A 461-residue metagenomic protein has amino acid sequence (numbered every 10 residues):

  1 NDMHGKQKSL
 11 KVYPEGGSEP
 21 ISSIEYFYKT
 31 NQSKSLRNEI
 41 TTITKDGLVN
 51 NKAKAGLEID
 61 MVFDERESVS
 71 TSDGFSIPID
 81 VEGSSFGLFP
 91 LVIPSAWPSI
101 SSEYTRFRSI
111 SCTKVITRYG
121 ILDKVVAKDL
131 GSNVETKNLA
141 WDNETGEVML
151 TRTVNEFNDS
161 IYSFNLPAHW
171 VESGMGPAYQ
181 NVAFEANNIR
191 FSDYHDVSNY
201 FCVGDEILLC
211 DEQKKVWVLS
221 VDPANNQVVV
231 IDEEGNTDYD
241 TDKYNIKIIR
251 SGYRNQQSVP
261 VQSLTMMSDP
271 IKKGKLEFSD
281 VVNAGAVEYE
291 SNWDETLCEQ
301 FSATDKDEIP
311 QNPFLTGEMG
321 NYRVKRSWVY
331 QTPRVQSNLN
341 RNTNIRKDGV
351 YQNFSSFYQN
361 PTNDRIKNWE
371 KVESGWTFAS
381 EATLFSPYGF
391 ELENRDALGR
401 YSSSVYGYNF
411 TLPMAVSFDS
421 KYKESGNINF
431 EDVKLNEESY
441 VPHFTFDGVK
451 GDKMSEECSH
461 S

Functional and structural regions predicted by a protein language model:
N1-S461: Non-catalytic interaction/targeting regions
